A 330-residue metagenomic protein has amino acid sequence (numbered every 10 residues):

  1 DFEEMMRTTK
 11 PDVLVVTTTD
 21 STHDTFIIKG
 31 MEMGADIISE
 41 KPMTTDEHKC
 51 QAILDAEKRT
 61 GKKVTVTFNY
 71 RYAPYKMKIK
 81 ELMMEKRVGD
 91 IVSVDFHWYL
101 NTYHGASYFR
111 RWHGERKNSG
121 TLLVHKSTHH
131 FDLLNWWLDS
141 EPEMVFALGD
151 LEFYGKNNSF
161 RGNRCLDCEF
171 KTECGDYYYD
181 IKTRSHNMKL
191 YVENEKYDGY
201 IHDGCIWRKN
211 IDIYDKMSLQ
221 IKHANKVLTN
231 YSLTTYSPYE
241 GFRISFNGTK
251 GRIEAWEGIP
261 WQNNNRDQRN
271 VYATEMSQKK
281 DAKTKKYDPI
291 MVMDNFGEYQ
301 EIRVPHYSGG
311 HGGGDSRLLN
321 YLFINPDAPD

Functional and structural regions predicted by a protein language model:
F2-M6, K80: Short hydrophobic/charged patches on amphipathic alpha-helices used for structural packing and interfaces
E3, D12, E143: Conserved acidic residues
M6-T8, V13, T19, D24-R71 (+1 more regions): Beta-strand-loop-alpha-helix segment that lines the small-molecule cofactor/substrate pocket of alpha/beta enzymes
V15, D95, F146-A147, N230-S232: Short beta-strand segments
T17-T18, W98: Glycine-rich, N-terminal phosphate-binding loop of Rossmann-like dinucleotide-binding domains
E40, K117-L122, S277-D281, S308: A short acidic, glycine-rich active-site loop that binds or catalyzes chemistry on phosphate/adenosine moieties
Y70-G204, F323: Predominantly a Rossmann-like dinucleotide-binding segment in NAD(P)-dependent oxidoreductases
I213-V227, S232-D330: C-terminal helical cap and adjacent loop that interface with cofactors, partners, or active-site loops
